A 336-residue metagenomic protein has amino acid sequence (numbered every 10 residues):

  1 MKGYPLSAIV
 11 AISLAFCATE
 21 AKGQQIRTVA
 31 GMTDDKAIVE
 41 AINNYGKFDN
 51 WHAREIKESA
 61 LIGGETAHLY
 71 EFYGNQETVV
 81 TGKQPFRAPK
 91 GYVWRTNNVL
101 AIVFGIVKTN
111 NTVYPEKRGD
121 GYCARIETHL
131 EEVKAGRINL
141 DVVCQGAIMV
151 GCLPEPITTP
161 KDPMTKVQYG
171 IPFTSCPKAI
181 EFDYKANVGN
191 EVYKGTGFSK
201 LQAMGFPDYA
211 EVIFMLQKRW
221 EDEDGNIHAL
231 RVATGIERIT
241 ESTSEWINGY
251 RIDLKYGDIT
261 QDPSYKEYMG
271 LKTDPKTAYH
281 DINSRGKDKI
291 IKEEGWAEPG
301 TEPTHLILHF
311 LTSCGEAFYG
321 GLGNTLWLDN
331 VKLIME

Functional and structural regions predicted by a protein language model:
M1-G31: Bacterial Sec-dependent N-terminal signal peptides
I9, A60, G136, Y193-G195: Short linear functional motifs in flexible/disordered or boundary regions
Q25-P177, E181, G205-G257, K266-E336: Aromatic (Trp/Tyr/Phe) and Gly/Pro-enriched flexible surface segments
A186-Y193, Q202-P207: Extended, low-complexity, turn-rich repeat/linker tracts enriched in Gly/Pro/Ser/Thr and Asp/Glu that occur
G189-T196, D222-D224: Short, solvent-exposed secondary-structure capping/transition elements
F198-K200: Interfacial segments of alpha-helical transmembrane regions
